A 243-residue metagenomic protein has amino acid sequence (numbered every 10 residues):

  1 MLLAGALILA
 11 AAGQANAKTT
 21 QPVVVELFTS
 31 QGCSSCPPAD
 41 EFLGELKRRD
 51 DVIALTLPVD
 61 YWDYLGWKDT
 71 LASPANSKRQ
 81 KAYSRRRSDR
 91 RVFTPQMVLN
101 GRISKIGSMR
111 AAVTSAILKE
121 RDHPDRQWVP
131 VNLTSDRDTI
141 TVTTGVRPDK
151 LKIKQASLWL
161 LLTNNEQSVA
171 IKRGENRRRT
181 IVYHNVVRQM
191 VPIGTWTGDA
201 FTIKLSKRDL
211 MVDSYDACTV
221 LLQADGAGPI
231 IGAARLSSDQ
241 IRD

Functional and structural regions predicted by a protein language model:
M1-A10: Bacterial N-terminal signal peptides
A15-F93: Active-site-proximal cofactor/substrate-binding loop regions of enzyme domains
L65, N100-I103: Charged, low-complexity surface segments at secondary-structure and domain boundaries
T70-R90, R102-D243: Short, conserved sequence motifs used for protein processing/export or organelle targeting and for catalysis
M97: Ligand-binding face of N-terminal immunoglobulin V-set domains in extracellular IgSF glycoproteins
